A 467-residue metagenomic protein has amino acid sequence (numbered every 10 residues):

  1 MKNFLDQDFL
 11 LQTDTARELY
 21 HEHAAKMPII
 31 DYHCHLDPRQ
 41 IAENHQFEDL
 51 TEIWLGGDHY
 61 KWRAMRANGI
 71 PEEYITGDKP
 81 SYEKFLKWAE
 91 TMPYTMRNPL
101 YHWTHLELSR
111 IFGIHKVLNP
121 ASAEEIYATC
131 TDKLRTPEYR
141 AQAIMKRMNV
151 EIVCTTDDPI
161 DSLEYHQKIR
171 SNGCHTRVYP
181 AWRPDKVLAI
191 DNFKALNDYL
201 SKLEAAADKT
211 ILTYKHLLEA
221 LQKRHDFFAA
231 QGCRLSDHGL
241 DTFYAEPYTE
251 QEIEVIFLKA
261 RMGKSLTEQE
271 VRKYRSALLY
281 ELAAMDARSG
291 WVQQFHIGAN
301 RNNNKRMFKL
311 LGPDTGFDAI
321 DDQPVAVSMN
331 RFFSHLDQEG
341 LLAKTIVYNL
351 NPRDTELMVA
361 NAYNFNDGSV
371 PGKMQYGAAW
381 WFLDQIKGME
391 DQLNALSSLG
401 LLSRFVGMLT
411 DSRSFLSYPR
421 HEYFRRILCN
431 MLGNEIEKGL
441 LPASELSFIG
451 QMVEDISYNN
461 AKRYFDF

Functional and structural regions predicted by a protein language model:
K2-S289, L341-A343, V347-R353, V359 (+1 more regions): Metal-cofactor-binding active-site regions of metalloenzymes
Q293-F295: C-terminal amphipathic alpha-helical interaction region
N302-Y376: Active-site-proximal binding-pocket segments
